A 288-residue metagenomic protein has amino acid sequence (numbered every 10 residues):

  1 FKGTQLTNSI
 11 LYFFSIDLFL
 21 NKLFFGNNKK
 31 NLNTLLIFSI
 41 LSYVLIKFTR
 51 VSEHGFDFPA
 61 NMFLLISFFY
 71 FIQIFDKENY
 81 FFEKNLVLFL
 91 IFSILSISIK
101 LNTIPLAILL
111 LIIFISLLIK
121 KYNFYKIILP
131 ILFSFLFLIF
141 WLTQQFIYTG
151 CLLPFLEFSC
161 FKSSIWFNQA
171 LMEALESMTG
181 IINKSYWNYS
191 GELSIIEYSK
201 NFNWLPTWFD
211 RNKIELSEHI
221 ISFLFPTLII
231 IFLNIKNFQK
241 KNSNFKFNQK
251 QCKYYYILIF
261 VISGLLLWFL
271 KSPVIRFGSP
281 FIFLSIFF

Functional and structural regions predicted by a protein language model:
L6-F75, L86-I94, I99, S134: Membrane-embedded helix bundles of polyisoprenyl
N8, F56-L65, S96-I99, P105-L106 (+3 more regions): Hydrophobic/aromatic-rich transmembrane helices and adjacent perimembrane loops
L11-G26, Y198-F247: Hydrophobic, aromatic-rich transmembrane alpha-helices and their immediate juxtamembrane boundary segments
F19-G26, F69-E78, I112-Y122, I231-N242 (+1 more regions): Structural signal for the C-terminal ends of transmembrane alpha-helices and the immediately following loop
K30-V44, S67, L88-S93, L129 (+3 more regions): Transmembrane alpha-helix segments characteristic of polytopic inner-membrane glycan-assembly/cell-envelope
F48-T49, N85-L101, P105-I112, L136 (+2 more regions): Membrane-interface alpha helices of multi-pass inner-membrane proteins
L106-F135, F287: Perimembrane helix-loop-helix junctions
I128-P226: Membrane-lumen/periplasm interface segments of specific transmembrane helices in polyprenyl phosphate-linked
